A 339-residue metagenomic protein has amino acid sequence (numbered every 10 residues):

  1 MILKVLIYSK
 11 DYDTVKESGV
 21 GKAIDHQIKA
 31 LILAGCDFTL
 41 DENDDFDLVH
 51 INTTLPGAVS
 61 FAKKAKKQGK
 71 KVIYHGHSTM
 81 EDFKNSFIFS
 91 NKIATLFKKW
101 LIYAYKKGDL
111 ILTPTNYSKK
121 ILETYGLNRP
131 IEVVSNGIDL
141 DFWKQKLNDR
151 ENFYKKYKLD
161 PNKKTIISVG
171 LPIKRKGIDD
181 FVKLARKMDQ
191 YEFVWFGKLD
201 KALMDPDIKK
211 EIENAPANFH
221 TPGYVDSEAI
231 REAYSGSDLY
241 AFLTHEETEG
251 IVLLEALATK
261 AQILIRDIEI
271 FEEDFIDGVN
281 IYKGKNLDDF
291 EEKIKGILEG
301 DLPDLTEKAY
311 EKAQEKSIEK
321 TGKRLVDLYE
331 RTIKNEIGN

Functional and structural regions predicted by a protein language model:
K92-I111: Membrane-proximal helix-turn-helix segments that form the acceptor-binding/catalytic region of lipid-linked
Y105, Y224-V225, E232-S237: Short alpha-helical donor nucleotide-sugar binding micro-motif in glycosyltransferases
D160-K176, V182-R186, V194: Conserved donor-binding/catalytic core segment of Leloir-type glycosyltransferases
V169, Y191-D207: Glycosyltransferase donor-sugar binding loop
P206-E228: Nucleotide-activated donor-binding/catalytic signature segment of Leloir-type glycosyltransferases, i.e., the conserved
H245: Aromatic "clamp/platform" in nucleotide-sugar-dependent glycosyltransferases that forms part of the donor/acceptor
Q262-I265: Short hydrophobic beta-strand element within catalytic cores of glycosyltransferases and related nucleotide-activated
D277-D288, K295-D301: Conserved acidic donor-binding segment of nucleotide-sugar-dependent glycosyltransferases
